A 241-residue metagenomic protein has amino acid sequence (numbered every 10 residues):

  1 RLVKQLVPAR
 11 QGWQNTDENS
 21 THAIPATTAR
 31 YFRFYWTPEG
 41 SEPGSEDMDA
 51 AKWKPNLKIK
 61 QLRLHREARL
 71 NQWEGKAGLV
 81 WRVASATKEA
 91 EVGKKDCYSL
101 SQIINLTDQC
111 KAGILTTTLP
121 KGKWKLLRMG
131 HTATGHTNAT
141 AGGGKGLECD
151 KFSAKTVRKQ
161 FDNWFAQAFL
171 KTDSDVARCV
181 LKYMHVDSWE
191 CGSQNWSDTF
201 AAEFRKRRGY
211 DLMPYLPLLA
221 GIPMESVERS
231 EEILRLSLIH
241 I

Functional and structural regions predicted by a protein language model:
R1, E18-G93, S188, N195: Aromatic, loop-rich ligand-recognition surfaces of beta-strand-rich domains
V3-S20: Extracellular carbohydrate recognition and processing domains and analogous Trp-centered ligand-binding platforms
K95-T140: Active-site cores of enzymes that catalyze phosphoryl transfer or operate on phosphate-rich substrates
L127-C149, T199-S237: Aromatic- and acidic-residue-enriched carbohydrate-binding clefts of CAZyme catalytic domains
L147, K151-R158: Soluble non-cytosolic domains of exported or imported proteins
V157-A177: Segments forming glycine/polar-rich beta-alpha architectures that bind adenosine-containing cofactors
M184: Conserved, mostly hydrophobic/aromatic
I239-I241: Conserved small/polar residues in nucleotide/adenosyl-binding loops
